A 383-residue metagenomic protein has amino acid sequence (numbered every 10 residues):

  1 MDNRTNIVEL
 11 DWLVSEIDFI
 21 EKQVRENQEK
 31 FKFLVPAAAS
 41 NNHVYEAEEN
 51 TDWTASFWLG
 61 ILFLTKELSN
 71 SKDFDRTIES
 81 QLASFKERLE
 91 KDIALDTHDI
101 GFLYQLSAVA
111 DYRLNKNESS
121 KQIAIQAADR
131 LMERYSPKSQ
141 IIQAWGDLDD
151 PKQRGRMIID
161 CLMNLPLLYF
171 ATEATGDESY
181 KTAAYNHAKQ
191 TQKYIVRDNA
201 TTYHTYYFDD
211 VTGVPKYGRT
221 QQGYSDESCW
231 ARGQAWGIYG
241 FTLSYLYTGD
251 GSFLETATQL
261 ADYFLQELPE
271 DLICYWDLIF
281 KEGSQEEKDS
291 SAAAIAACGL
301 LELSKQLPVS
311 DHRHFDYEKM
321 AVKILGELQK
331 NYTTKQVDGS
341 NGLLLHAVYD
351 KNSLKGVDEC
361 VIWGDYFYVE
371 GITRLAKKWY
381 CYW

Functional and structural regions predicted by a protein language model:
M1-W383: Glycan-recognition and catalytic cores of secretory/periplasmic carbohydrate-active enzymes
